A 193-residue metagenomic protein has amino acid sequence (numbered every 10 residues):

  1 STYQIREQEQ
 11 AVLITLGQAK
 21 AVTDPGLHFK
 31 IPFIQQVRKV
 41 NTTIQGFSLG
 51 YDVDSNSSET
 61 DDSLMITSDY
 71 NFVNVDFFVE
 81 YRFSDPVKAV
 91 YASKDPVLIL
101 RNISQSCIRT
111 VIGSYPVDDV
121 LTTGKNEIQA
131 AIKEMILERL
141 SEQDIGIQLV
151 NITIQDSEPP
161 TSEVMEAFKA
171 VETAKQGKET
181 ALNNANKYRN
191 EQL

Functional and structural regions predicted by a protein language model:
T2, V90-L98, T122-N126, F168 (+1 more regions): Ordered, soluble secondary-structure elements with a strong preference for glycine-centered loop motifs and nearby
T2-G113: Hydrophobic membrane-anchoring helix/hairpin
V12, V120, G124-A131, T180-L193: Short, well-ordered alpha-helical segments
F47-Y51, V111-D119, A185-E191: Low-complexity, flexible helical/coil segments
V53-S57, I136-D144, M165-E172, E191-L193: Short, highly charged low-complexity linear segments
I66-Y70, N74-F83, A92, P96 (+1 more regions): Amphipathic, coiled-coil-like alpha-helical scaffolding segments used for oligomerization/assembly
P159-L193: Long, charge-rich amphipathic alpha-helical coiled-coil "stalk/tentacle" segments that mediate oligomerization
